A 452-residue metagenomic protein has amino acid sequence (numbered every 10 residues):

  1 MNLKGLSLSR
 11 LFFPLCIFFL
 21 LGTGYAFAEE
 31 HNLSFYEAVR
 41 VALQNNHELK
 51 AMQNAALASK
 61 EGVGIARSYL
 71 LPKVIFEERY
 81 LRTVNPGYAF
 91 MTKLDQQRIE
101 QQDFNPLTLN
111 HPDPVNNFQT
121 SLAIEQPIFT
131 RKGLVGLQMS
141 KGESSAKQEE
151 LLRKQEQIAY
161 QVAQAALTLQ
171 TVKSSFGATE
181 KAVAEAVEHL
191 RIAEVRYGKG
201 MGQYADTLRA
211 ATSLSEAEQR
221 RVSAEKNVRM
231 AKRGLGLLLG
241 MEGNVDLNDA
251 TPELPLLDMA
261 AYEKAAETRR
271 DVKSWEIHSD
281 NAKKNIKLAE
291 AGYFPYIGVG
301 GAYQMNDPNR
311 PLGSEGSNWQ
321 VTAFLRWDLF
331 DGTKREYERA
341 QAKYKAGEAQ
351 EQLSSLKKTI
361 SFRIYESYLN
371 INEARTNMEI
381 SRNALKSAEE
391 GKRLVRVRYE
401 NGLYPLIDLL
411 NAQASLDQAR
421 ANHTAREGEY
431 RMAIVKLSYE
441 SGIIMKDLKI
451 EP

Functional and structural regions predicted by a protein language model:
N2-L3, L33, Q155-E267, S367-N370 (+5 more regions): Periplasmic alpha-helical coiled-coil/stalk elements that build and connect Gram-negative outer-membrane
F12-T23: Bacterial N-terminal signal peptides
F27, R82-G87, N422-P452: Acidic, low-complexity, intrinsically disordered peripheral segments
V39-L43, L94-L107, M241-A302, D447-P452: Amphipathic alpha-helical coiled-coil scaffold segments and their short linker/junction regions
K50, K73-Y88, N110-P114, E125-R153 (+5 more regions): Small/polar (Gly/Ser/Thr/Ala-rich) solvent-exposed segments that form structured loops/beta-strands/short helices used
A51-A66, K154, I158-T179, E188 (+5 more regions): Amphipathic alpha-helical coiled-coil segments
N117-S121, Q164, R209, Y296 (+1 more regions): Transmembrane beta-barrel architecture of outer-membrane proteins
S121-A123, A166, G298, T322-F324 (+1 more regions): Membrane-embedded beta-strand positions in outer-membrane beta-barrel channels/transporters
